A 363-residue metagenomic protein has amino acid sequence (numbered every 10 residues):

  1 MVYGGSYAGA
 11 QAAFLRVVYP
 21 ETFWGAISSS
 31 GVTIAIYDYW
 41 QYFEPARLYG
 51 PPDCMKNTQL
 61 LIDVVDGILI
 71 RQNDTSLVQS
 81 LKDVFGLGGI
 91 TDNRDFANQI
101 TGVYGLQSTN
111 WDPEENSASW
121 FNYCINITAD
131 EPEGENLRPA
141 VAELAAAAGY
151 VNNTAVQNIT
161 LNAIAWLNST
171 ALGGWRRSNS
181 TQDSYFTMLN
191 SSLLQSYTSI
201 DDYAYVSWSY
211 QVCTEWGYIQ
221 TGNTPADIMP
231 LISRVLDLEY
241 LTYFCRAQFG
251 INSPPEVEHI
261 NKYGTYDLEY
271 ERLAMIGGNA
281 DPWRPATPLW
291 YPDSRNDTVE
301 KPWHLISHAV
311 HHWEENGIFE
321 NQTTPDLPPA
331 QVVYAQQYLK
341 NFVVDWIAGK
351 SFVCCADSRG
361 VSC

Functional and structural regions predicted by a protein language model:
V2-G4, S29, I276: Short beta-strand immediately N-terminal to the catalytic nucleophile in serine-hydrolase-like folds
S6-G9, T33-A35, A280-P282, V310-H311: Solvent-exposed loop/turn segments at secondary-structure junctions within structured extracellular/periplasmic domains
Y7-P20, A26, T33: Short glycine-enriched nucleophile-adjacent loop and the immediately C-terminal alpha-helix near the catalytic center
A10-F14, L60, S76, D95 (+4 more regions): Extracytoplasmic/secreted proteins, especially bacterial periplasmic and envelope-associated proteins
Q11-L15, D38-Y39, P285-P288: A short acidic (Asp/Glu
V17-P20, W40-A46, L289-S294, E320: Short secondary-structure boundary/capping segments
F23-A148: A catalytic-pocket lid/entrance helix-loop region that shapes and gates access to the active site across common
G105-S362: C-terminal subdomain of alpha/beta-hydrolase-fold enzymes, centered on the catalytic histidine and its supporting
